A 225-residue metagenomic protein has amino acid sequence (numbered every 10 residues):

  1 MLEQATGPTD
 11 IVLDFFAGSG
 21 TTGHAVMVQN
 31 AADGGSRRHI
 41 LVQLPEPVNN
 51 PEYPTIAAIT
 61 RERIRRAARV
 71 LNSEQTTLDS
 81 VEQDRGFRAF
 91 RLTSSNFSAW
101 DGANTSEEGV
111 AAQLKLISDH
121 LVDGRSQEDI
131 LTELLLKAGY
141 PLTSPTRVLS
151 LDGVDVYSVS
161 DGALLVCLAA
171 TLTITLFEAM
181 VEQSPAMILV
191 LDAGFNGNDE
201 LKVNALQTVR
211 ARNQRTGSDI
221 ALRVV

Functional and structural regions predicted by a protein language model:
M1-T9, Q29-V225: Accessory, often C-terminal, charged low-complexity segments
D10-Q29, L135: A phosphate-binding catalytic loop at a beta-strand-loop-alpha-helix junction that coordinates phosphoryl groups
